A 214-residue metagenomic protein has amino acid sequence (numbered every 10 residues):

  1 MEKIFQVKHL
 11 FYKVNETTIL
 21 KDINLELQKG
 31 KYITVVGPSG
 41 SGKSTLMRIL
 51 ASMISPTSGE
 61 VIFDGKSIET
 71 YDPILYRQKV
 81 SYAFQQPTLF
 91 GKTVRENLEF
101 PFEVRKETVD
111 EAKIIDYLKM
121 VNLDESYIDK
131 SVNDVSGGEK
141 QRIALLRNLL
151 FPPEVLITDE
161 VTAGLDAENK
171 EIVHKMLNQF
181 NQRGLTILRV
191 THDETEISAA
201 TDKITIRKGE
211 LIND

Functional and structural regions predicted by a protein language model:
F5-V7, L20-D22: Conserved structural motif at the start of ABC-family nucleotide-binding domains
A51: Helix-to-loop junction immediately C-terminal to a conserved catalytic motif
G59-S67, Y76: Conserved ABC transporter NBD signature motif
V109-Y127: Conserved ABC ATPase "signature" region
S131-V135, E139: Conserved ABC ATPase signature
L156-D159: Catalytic Walker B motif of ABC-type/P-loop ATPase nucleotide-binding domains
A167-N169: Helix N-cap at the start of a conserved alpha-helix in ABC-type nucleotide-binding domains
